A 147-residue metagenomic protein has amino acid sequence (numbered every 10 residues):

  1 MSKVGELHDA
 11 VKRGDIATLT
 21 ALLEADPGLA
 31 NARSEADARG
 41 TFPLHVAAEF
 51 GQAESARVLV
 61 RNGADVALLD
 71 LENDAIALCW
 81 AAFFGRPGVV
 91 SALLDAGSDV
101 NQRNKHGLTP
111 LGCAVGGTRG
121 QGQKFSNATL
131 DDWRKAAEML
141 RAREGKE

Functional and structural regions predicted by a protein language model:
M1-E6, A96, V115-E147: Ankyrin-repeat-protein effector appendages
S2-L7, R33-P43, L69-I76, R103-G116: Ankyrin-repeat boundary/"N-cap" motif
D9-G14, V46-Q52, W80-R86, C113-N127: Ankyrin repeat A-helix N-terminal signature
T18, E54-S55, G88-V89, D132-A136: Conserved ankyrin/ankyrin-like repeat signature
L23-L29, R57-D65, S91-D99, E138-K146: Ankyrin repeat domain, specifically the short helix-to-loop turn at the C-terminus of the second helix of each repeat
T41, E49, D131: Ligand-binding pocket scaffold of soluble enzyme catalytic domains
A75-G122: Ankyrin-repeat and related helical/solenoid repeat scaffolds used for protein-protein interactions
